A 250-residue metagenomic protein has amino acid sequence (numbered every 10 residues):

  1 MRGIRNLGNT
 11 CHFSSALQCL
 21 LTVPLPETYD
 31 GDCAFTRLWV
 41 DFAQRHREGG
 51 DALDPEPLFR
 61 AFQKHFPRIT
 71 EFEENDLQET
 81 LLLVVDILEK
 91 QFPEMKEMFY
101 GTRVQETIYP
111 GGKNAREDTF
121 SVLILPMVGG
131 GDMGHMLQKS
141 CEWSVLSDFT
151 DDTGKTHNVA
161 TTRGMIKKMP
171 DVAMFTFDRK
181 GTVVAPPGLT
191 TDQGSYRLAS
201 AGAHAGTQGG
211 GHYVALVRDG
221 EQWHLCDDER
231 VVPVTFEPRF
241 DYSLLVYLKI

Functional and structural regions predicted by a protein language model:
M1-I250: UBL (ubiquitin/ubiquitin-like) substrate-recognition surfaces within cysteine isopeptidase catalytic folds
